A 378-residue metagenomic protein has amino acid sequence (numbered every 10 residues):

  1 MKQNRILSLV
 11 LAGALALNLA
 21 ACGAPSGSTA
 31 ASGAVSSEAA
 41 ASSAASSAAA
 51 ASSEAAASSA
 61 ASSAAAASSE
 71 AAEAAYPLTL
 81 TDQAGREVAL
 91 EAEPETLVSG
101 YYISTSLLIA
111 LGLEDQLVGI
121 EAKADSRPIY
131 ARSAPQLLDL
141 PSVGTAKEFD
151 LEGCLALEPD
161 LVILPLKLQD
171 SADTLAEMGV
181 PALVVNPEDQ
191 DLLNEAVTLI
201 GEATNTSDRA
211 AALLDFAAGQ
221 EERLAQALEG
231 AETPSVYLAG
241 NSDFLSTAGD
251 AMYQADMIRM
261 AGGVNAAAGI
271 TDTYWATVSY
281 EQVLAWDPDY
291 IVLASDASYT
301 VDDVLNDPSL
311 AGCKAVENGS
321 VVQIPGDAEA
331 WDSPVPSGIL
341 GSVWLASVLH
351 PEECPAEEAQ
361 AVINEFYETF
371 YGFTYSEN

Functional and structural regions predicted by a protein language model:
M1-V10: Bacterial N-terminal signal peptides that target proteins for export
L15-L19: Hydrophobic core
A20-V35: Bacterial lipoprotein signal-peptidase II cleavage site
G33-A65, E70: Low-complexity tandem-repeat tracts in intrinsically disordered regions
S63-A66, P77, E87-A89, D170-S246 (+2 more regions): Extracytoplasmic substrate-binding proteins
S99-L157, L161-I163, K167, A266: A short, structured surface patch at a secondary-structure boundary
V143-A146, L151-L164, V180, S279-D296: Proline-aspartate-enriched helix->loop->beta-strand connector
T247-W275, S279: Alpha-helical, coiled-coil/dimerization segments enriched in small aliphatic residues
